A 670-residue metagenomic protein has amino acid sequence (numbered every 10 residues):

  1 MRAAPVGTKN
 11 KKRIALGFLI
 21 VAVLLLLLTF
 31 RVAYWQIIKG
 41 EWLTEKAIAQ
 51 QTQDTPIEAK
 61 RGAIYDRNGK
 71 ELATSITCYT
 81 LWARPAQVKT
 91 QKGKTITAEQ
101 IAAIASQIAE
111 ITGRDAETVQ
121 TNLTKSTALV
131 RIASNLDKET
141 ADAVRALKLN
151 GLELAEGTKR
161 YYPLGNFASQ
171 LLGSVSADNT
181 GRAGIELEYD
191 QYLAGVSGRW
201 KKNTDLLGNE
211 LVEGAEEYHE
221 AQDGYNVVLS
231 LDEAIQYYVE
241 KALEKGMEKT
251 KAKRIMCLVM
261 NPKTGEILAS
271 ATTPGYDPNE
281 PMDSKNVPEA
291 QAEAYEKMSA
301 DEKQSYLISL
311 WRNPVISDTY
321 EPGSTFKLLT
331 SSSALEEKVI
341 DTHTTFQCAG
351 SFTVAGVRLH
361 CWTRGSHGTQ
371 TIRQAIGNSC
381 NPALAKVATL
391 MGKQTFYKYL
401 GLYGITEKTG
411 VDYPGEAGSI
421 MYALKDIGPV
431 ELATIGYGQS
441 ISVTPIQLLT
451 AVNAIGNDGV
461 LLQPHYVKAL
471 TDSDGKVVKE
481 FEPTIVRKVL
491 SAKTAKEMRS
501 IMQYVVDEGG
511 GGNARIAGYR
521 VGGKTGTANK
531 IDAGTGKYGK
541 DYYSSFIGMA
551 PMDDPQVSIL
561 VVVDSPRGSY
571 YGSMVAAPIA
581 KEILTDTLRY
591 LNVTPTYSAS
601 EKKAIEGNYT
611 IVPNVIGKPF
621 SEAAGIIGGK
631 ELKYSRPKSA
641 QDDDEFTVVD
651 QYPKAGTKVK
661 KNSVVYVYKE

Functional and structural regions predicted by a protein language model:
M1-A292, T319, Q394-G404, A514-A517 (+8 more regions): Periplasmic/cell-envelope proteins involved in peptidoglycan metabolism and beta-lactam response
A73, Y79, T204-E216, K263-T325 (+1 more regions): Beta-lactam-recognizing serine transpeptidase/beta-lactamase-like catalytic domain environment
T118-A128, K253-T264, Q347-S351, Y413-E416 (+3 more regions): Acidic/histidine-enriched alpha-helical segments
Y161, D318-P322, S440-S442, D642-Y652: A glycine-rich, coil/turn loop motif that links secondary-structure elements
G165, D553-P555, K661: Short flexible coil/turn linkers enriched for glycine and charged/polar residues that connect secondary-structure
A252-I255, D341-H343, K408, N662: Short secondary-structure junction motifs
F481, G518, D532, V561-E670: Ligand-recognition elements built from short beta-strands and adjacent flexible loops
